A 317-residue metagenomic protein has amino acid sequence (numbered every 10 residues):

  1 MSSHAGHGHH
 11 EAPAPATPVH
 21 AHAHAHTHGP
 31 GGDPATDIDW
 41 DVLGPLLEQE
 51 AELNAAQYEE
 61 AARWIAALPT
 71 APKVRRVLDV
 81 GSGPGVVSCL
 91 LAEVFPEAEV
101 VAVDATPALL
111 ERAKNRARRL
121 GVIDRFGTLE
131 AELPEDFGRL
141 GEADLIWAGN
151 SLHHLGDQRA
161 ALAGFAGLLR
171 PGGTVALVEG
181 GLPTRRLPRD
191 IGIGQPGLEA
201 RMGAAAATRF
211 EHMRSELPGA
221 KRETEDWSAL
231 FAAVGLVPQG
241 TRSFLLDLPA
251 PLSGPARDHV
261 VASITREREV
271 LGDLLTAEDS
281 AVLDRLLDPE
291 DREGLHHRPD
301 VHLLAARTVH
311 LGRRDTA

Functional and structural regions predicted by a protein language model:
H4, K221, E225, V237-A317: Conserved Class I S-adenosyl-L-methionine
D37-E59: Class I SAM-dependent methyltransferase Rossmann-like catalytic core, especially the SAM/SAH-binding loop
A55-K73: Conserved alpha-helix/loop element of class I SAM-dependent methyltransferases that forms part of the SAM/SAH-binding
R76-L78, V86-D136: Class I SAM-dependent methyltransferase SAM/SAH-binding core
F137-L145: A short acidic, Gly/Pro-enriched loop at the edge of an enzyme's catalytic core that lines a small-molecule cofactor
D144-R159: A short SAM/SAH-binding and catalytic strip from SAM-dependent methyltransferases
A160-P171: A short glycine-rich, Lys/Arg-flanked "PGG" loop and its adjoining helix->strand segment in the class I
A176-L252: Conserved catalytic/acceptor-binding region of the Class I
